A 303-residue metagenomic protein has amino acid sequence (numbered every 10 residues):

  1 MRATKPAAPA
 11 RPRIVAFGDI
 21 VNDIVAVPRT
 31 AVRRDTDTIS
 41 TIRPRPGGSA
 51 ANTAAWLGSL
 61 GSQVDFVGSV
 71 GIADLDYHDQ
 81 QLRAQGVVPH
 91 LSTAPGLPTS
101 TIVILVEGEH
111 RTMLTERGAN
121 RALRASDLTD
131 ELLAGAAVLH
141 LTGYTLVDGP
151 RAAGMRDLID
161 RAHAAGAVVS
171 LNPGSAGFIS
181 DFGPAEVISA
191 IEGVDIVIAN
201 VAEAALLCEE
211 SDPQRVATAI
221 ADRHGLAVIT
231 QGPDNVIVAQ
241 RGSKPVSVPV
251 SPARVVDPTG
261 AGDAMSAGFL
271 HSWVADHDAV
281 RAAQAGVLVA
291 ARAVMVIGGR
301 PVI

Functional and structural regions predicted by a protein language model:
M1-V15, I20, T38, R161-A164 (+1 more regions): Conserved phosphate-binding/catalytic region of the ribokinase-like
A26-R33: Short, flexible, mixed-charge acidic loops at enzyme active sites
D35-T101, E107-G108, E116-A119: Substrate-binding N-lobe of the ribokinase-like
T101-L105, T112, N235-A239: Short beta-strand scaffold segments in enzyme catalytic cores
I104-D148: Conserved phosphate-binding/catalytic loop of the ribokinase/pfkB sugar-kinase fold
L132-A134, I191, A221: A short, aliphatic-rich alpha-helical micro-motif
V138-T218, D234-V236: Conserved beta-alpha-beta core of the PfkB/ribokinase-like small-molecule kinase fold
